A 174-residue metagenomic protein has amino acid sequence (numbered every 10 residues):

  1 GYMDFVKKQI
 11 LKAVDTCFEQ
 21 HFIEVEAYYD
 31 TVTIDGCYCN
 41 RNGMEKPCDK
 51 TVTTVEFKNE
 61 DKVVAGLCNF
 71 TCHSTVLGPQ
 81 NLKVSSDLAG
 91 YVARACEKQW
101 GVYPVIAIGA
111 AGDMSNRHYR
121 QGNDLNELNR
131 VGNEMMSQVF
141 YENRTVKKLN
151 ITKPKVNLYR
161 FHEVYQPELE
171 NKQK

Functional and structural regions predicted by a protein language model:
G1-K174: Non-catalytic substrate/cofactor recognition surfaces at enzyme active-site rims
